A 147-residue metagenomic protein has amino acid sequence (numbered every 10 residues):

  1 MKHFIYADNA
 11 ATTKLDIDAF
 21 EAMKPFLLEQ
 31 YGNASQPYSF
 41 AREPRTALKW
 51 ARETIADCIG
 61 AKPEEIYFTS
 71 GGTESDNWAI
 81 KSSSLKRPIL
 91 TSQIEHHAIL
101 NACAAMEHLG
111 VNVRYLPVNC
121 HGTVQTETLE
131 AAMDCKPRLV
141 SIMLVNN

Functional and structural regions predicted by a protein language model:
M1-N147: Pyridoxal 5′-phosphate
